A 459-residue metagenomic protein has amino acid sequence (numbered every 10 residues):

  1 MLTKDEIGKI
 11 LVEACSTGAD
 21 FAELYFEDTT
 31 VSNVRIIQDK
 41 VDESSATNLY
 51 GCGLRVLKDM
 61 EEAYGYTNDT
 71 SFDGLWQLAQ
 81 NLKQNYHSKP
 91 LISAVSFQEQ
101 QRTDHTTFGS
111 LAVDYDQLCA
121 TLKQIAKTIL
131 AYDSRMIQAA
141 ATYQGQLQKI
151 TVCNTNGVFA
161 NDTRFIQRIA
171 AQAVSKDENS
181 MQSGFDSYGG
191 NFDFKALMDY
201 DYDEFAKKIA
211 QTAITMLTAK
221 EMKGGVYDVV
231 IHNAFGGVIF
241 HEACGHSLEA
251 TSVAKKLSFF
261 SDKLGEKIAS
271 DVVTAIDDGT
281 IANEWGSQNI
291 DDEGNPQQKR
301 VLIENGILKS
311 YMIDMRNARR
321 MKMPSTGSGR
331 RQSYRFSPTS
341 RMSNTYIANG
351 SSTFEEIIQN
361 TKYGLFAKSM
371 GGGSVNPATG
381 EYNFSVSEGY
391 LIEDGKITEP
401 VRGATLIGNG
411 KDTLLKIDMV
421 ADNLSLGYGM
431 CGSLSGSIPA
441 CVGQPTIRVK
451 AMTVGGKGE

Functional and structural regions predicted by a protein language model:
M1-E459: N-terminal small-residue-enriched
